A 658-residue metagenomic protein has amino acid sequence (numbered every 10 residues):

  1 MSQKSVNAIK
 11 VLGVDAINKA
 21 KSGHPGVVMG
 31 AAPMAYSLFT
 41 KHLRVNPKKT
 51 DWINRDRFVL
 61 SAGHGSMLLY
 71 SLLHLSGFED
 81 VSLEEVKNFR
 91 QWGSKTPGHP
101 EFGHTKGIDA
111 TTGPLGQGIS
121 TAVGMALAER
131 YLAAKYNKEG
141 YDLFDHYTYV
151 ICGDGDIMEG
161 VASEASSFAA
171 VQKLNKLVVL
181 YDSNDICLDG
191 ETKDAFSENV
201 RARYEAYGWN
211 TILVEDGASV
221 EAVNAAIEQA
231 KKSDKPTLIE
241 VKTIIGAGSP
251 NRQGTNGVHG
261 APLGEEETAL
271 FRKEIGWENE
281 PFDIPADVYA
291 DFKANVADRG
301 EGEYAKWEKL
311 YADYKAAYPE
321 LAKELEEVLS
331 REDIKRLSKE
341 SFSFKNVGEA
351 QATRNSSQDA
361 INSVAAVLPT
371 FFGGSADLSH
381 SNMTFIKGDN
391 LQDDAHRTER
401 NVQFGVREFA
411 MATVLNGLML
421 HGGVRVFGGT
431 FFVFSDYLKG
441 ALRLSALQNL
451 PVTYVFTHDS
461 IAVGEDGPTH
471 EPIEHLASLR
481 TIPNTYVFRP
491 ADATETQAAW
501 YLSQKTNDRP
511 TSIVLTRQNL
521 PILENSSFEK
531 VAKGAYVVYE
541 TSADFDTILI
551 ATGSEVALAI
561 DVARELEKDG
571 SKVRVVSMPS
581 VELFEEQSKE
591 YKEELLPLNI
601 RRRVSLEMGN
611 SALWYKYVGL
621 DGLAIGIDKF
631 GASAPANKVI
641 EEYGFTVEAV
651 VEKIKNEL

Functional and structural regions predicted by a protein language model:
M1-A31, I151-C152, D156-I157, V178 (+7 more regions): Conserved acidic/glycine
M1-K10, L43-V45, S82-H104, S379-D393 (+2 more regions): Acidic-glycine-rich active-site phosphate/pyrophosphate-binding loop
A20, D56-R57, I108-T111, Y141-E159 (+5 more regions): A short, small-residue-rich loop immediately preceding and capping a beta-strand
G30-Q172, F385-I386, V414, L418: Cofactor-binding active-site loop characterized by glycine-rich and histidine/acidic residues
D51, Y147-T148, G208-T211, H421-F427 (+2 more regions): Short, surface-exposed connector motifs at secondary-structure boundaries
F78-N88, V171-D182, E205-W209, A446-I461 (+1 more regions): A glycine-rich helix N-cap at a beta->alpha junction
F89-K95, S375-S381, G388, V406-F409 (+2 more regions): Short glycine-enriched loops at secondary-structure junctions
Q91-G103, T121, L127, Y131-K135 (+5 more regions): Thiamine diphosphate
